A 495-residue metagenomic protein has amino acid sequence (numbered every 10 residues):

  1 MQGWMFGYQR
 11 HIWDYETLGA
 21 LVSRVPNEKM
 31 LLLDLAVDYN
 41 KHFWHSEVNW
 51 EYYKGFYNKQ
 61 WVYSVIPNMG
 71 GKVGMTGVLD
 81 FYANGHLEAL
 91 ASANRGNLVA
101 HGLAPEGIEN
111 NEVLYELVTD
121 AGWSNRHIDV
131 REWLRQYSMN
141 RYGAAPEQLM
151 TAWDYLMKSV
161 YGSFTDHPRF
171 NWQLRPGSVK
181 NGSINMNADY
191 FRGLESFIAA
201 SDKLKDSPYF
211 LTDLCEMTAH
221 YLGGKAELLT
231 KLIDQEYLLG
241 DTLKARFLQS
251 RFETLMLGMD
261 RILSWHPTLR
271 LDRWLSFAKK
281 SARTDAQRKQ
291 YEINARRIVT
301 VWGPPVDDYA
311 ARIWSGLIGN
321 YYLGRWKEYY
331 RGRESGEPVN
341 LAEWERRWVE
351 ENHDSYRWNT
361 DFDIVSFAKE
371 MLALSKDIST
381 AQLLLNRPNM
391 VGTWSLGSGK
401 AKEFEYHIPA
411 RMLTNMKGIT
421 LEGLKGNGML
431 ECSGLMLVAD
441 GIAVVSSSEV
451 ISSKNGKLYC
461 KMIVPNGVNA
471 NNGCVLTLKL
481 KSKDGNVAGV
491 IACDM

Functional and structural regions predicted by a protein language model:
M1-T151, M157, P176-N185, F191 (+3 more regions): Catalytic-core regions of glycoside hydrolase
G177-L385: Histidine-centered catalytic/metal-binding microenvironments
L385-L413, S447-I463: Extracellular carbohydrate recognition and processing domains and analogous Trp-centered ligand-binding platforms
A410-E422, V468-T477: Noncatalytic modules at the cell exterior or secretory-pathway interfaces, chiefly beta-strand-rich lectin/adhesion
L421-G428, K479-D484: Short beta-strand-plus-loop segments that form exposed binding edges in beta-rich domains
L430-E431, G485-C493: Beta-strand acidic-aromatic groove motif in beta-rich domains, primarily in extracellular
L435-L437, I442: Extracellular beta-strand elements of beta-rich domains used for carbohydrate recognition/degradation or cell-matrix
